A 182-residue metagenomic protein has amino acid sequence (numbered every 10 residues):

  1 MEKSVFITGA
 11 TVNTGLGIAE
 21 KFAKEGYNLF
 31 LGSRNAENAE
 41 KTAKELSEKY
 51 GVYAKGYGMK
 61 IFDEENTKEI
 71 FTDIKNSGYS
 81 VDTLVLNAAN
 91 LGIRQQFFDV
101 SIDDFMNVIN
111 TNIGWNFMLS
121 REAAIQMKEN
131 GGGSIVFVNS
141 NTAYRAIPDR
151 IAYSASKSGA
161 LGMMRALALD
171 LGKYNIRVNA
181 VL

Functional and structural regions predicted by a protein language model:
T11-N13, N35: Conserved glycine-rich cofactor-binding loop
Y27-K41: Conserved glycine-rich Rossmann-like NAD(P)H-binding loop of the short-chain dehydrogenase/reductase
Q95-F97, S101-I109: Substrate-binding pocket helix/loop in short-chain dehydrogenase/reductase
V100, A146-S154, A166: Active-site loop-to-helix junction immediately N-terminal to the catalytic Tyr of the SDR YXXXK motif in Rossmann-fold
S120, S156, M164: Active-site helix of classical SDR
I125, L169-K173: Alpha-helical segment proximal to the catalytic Tyr-Lys
S140: Residue(s) in the substrate-gating loop at a strand-loop-helix junction that position the organic substrate next
